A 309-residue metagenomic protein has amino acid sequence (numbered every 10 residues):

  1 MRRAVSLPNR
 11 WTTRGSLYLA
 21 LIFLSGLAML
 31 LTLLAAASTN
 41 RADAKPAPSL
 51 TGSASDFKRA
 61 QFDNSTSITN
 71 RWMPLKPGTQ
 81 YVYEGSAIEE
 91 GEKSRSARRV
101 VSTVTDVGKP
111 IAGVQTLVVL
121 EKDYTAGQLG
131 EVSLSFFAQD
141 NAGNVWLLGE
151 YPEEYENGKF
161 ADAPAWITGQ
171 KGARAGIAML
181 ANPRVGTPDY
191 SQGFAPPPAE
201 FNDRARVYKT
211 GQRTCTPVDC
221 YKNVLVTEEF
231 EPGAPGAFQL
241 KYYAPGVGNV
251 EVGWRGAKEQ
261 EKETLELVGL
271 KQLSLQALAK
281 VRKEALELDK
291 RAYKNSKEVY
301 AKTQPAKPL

Functional and structural regions predicted by a protein language model:
M1-R14: N-terminal secretory signal peptides that target proteins for export/translocation
A20-A35: Bacterial N-terminal signal peptides
L31-K45: Signal peptide processing junction and immediate N-terminal pro/mature segment of secreted/exported proteins
K45-L309: Conserved functional acidic sites
